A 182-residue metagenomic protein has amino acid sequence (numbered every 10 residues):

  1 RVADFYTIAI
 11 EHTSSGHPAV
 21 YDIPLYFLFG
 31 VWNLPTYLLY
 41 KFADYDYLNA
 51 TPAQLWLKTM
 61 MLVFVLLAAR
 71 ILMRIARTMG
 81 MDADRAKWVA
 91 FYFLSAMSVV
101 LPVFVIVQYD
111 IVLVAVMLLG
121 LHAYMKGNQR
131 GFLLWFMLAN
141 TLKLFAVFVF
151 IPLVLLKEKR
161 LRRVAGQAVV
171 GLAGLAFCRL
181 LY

Functional and structural regions predicted by a protein language model:
R1-A83: TM-lumen/periplasm interface segments of multi-pass membrane proteins, especially the first transmembrane helix
T59-L67, I111-L119, A139-A146, A168 (+1 more regions): Membrane-embedded alpha-helical segments of multi-pass membrane proteins, especially the transmembrane helices
I71, V112-G131: Specific aromatic-rich, kink-prone transmembrane helix
A76-M79, A86-V100: Transmembrane and membrane-interface helices of multi-pass, inner-membrane envelope-modifying transferases
V100-L101, M117-G120, R130-V154, F177: Membrane-interface alpha helices of multi-pass inner-membrane proteins
F104-V112: Short acidic/glycine- and proline-prone juxtamembrane loop motifs at membrane-interface regions of multi-pass membrane
F148-A173: Perimembrane helix-loop-helix junctions
L172-Y182: Transmembrane-lumen/periplasm boundary regions of multi-pass, lipid-linked membrane glycan transferases
